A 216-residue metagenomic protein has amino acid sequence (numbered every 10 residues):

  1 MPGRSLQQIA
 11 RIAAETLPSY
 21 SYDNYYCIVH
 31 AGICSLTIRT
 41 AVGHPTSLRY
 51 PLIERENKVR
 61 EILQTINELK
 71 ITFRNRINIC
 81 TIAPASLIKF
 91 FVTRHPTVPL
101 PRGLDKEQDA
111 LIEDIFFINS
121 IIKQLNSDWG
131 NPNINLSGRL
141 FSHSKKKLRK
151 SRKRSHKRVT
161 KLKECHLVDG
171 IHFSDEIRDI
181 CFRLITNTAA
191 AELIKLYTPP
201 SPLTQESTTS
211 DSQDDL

Functional and structural regions predicted by a protein language model:
M1-Q64: Conserved SGNH/GDSL esterase-like catalytic core that processes O-acyl groups on lipids and polysaccharides
V29, N78-T81: Structural beta-sheet core signal
S35-R39, A85-F91, F141-K145: Short catalytic/ligand-binding loop motif for oxyanion handling, primarily in non-cytosolic enzymes, centered on
I71-N78: A short helix->loop->beta-strand "cap" motif at the edges of active sites that frequently abuts
C80-A83, D128-R152, E164, G170 (+1 more regions): Acidic carboxylate-rich catalytic motifs and surrounding loops in phosphoryl-/glycosyl-chemistry enzymes
L87-R139, H166, G170-D179: Substrate-gating cap/lid alpha-helix
F91-V98, L148-T160: Short, flexible, mixed-charge acidic loops at enzyme active sites
R152-L216: Histidine-centered active-site loop/cap adjacent to the catalytic His in serine esterases/O-acetyl transfer systems
